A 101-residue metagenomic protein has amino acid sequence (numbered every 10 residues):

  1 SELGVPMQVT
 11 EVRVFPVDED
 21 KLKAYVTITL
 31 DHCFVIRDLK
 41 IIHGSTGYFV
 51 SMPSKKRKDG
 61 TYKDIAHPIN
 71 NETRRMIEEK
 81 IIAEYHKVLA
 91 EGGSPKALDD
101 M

Functional and structural regions predicted by a protein language model:
E2-M101: Single-stranded nucleic acid-binding surfaces, predominantly the OB-fold ssDNA-binding core
